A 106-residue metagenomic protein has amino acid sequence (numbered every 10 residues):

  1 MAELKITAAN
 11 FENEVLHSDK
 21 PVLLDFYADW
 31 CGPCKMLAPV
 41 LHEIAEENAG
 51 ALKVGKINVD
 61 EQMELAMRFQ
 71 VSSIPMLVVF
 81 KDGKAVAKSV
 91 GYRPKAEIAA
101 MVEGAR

Functional and structural regions predicted by a protein language model:
A2, T7, Y27, K53-G55: Conserved Rossmann-like nucleotide-binding pocket used by diverse enzymes that bind dinucleotide cofactors
E3-V22: A short beta-strand-turn-helix
F11, L24, L41, N58 (+1 more regions): Residue-level signature of catalytic and energy-coupling elements of molecular machines, predominantly ATP/GTP-dependent
D19-K20, Y27-W30, S73: Short pre-active-site segment immediately N-terminal to redox-active cysteine/selenocysteine motifs in thiol-based
D19-P21, A38-I57: Conserved helix-turn-beta segment immediately C-terminal to the redox Cys motif in thioredoxin-like folds
F26-V40: Conserved redox-active cysteine motifs that mediate thiol-disulfide chemistry, especially di-cysteine Cys-X(1-2)-Cys
V59-L65: Structural microenvironment flanking redox-active thiols in thiol-disulfide oxidoreductases
S73-R106: Non-catalytic, surface beta->alpha helical segment in thiol-disulfide oxidoreductase systems
